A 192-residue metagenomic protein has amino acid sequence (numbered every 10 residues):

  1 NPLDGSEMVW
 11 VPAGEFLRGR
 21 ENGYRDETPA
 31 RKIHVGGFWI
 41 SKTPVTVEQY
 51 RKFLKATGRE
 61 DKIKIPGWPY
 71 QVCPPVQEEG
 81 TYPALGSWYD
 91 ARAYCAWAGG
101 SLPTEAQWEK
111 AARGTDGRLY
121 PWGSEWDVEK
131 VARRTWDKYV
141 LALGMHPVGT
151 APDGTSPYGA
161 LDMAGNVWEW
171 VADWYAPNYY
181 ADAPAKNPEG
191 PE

Functional and structural regions predicted by a protein language model:
N1-I63, W88-Y89, D116, G123-E125: Short, compositionally biased
V11, L17, E21-N22, E60 (+1 more regions): Functional-site microenvironments in short loops/helix caps that host divalent-cation chemistry
